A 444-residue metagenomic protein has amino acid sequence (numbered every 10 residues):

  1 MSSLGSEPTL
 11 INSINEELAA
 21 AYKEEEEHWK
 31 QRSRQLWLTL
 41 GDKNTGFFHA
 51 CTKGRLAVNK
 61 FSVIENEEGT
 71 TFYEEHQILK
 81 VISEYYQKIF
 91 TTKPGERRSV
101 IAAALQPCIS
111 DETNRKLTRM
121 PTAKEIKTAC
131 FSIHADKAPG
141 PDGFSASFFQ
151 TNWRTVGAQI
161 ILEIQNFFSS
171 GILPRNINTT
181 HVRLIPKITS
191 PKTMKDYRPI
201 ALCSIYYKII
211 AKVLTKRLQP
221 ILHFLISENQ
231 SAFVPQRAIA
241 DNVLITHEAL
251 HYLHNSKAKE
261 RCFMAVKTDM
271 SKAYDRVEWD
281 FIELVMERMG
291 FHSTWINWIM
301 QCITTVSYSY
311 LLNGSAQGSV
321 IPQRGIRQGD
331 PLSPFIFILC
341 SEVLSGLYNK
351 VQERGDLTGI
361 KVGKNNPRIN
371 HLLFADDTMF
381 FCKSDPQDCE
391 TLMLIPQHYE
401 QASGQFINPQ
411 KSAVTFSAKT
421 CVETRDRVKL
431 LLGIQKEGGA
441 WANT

Functional and structural regions predicted by a protein language model:
L10-E26, N44, Y86, W153: Short amphipathic alpha-helical coiled-coil/interface segments
K30-K195, I209: Surface-exposed loop/turn segments and immediately adjacent short secondary-structure elements within folded domains
V63-E65, D136-F144, F149, T193-L202 (+1 more regions): Conserved catalytic palm subdomain of right-hand nucleotidyl-transferase polymerases, strongest for RNA-directed enzymes
R97-R119, E125, I172-H181, I188 (+6 more regions): Active-site-proximal segment of RNA-dependent polymerases
K116, V362, Q410-A440: Short, conserved micro-motifs composed of acidic
G140, T179-V182, R198, Q230-A232 (+9 more regions): Catalytic palm active-site di-aspartate
K195-I226, L244-L250, T294, Q323-R354: Conserved pre-motif C helix in the palm subdomain of viral-like polymerases
M270-A375, C382-P386, E390, F416 (+1 more regions): Conserved polymerase palm-domain catalytic core
